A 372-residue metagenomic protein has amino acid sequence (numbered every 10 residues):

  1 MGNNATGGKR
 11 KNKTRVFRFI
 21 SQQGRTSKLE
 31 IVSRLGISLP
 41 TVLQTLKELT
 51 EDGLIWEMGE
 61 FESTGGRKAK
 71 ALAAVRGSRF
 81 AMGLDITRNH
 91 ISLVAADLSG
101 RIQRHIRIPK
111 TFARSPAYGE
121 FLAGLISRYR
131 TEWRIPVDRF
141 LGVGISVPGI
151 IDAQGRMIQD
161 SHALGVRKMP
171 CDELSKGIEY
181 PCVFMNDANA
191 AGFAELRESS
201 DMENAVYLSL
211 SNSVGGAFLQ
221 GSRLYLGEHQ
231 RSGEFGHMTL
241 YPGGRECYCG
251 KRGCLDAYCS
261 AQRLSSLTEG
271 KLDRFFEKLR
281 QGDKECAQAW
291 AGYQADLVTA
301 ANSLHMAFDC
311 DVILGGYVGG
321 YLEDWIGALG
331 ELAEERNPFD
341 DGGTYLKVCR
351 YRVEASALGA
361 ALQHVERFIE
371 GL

Functional and structural regions predicted by a protein language model:
M1-R34: Extreme N-terminal segment that seeds HTH/winged-HTH DNA-binding domains in transcriptional regulators
A5-T6, R10, R18-S21, V183-E198 (+1 more regions): Glycine-rich phosphate-binding/hydrolytic loop that grips phosphoryl groups
R25-E57: N-terminal helix-turn-helix
G66-H105, Y207-Q220: Gly/Thr-rich phosphate-binding beta-strand-loop-beta motif of the actin/hexokinase/Hsp70
I102-N204, D324-R336: Glycine-rich phosphate-binding loop and adjoining helix at the ATP-binding site of ATP-dependent phosphoryl-transfer
H105-R107, R114, Y180-K284: Glycine/GP-enriched mid-protein hinge/lid loop-to-helix segment characteristic of carbohydrate kinases
A117-R134, L255-Y258, R263-E323, V348-S356: Adenine-nucleotide phosphate-binding core of ATP-dependent small-molecule kinases
